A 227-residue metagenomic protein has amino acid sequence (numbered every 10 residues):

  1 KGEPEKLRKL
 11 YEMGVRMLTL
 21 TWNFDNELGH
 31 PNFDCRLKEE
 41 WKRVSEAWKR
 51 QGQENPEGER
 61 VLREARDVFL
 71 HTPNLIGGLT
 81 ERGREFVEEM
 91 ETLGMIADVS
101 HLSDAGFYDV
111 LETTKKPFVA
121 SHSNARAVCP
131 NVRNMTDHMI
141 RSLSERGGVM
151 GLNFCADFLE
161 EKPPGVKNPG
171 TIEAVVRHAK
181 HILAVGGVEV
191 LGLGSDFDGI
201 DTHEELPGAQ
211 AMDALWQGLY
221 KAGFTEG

Functional and structural regions predicted by a protein language model:
K1-P163, V176-L183, V190, A211-A214 (+1 more regions): Extended, charged catalytic domains and RNA/DNA-binding interfaces, predominantly in divalent-metal-using enzymes
N153-F154, G186-A209: Short acidic/histidine-rich active-site segments
V166-T171: Adenine-nucleotide phosphate-binding core of ATP-dependent small-molecule kinases
D198-G227: Short hairpin/turn module used for nucleic-acid contact or packing/dimerization
